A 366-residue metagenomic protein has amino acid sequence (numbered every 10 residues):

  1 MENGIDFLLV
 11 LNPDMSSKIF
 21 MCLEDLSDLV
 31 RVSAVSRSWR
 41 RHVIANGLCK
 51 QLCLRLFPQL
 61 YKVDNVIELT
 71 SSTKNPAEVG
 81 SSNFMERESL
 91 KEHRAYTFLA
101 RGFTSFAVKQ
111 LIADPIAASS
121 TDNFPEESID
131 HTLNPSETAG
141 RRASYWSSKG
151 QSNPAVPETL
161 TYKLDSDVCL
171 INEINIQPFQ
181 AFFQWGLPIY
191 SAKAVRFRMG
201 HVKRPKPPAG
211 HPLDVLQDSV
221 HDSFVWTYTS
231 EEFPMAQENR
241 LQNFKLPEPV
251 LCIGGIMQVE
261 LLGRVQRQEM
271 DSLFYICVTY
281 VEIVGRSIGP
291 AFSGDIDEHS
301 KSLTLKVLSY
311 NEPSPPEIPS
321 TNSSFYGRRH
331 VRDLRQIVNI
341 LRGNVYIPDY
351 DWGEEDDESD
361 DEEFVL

Functional and structural regions predicted by a protein language model:
M1-I5, K18-L26, A155-Y162, F179-F182 (+1 more regions): Short interface patches used for recognition in eukaryotic signaling and trafficking proteins
M1-Y145, F292, S300, R332-I337: Skp1-binding F-box subdomain of Cullin-RING ligase substrate receptors
V10-L11, S166, P249, L273: Structural motif
L56-Y61, L69, K74-K91, R101 (+5 more regions): Trp- and acidic/polar-enriched beta-sheet ligand-binding modules for extracellular glycan and matrix recognition
S166-E173, G254: Extended extracellular/luminal ectodomain segments enriched in beta-structured repeat modules
N175-Q177: Cysteine-dependent deubiquitinase/ubiquitin-like isopeptidase catalytic cores across multiple families
